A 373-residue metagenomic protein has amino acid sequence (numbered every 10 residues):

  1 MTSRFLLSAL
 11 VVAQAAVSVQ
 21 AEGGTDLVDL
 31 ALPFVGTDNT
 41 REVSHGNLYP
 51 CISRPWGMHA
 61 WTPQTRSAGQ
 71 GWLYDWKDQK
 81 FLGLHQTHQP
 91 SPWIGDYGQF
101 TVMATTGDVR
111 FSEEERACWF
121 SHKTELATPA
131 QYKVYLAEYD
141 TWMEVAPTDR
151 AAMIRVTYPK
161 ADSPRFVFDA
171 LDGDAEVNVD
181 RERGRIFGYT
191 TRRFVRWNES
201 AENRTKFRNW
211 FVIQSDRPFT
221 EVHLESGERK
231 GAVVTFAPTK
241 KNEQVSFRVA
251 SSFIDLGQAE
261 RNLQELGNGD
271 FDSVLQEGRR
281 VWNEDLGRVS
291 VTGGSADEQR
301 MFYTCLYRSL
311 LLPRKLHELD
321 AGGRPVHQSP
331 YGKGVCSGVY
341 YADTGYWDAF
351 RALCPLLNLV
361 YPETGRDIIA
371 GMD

Functional and structural regions predicted by a protein language model:
M1-T2: N-terminal secretory signal peptides that target proteins for export/translocation
F5-A13: Sec-dependent N-terminal signal peptides
A16-S18: N-terminal signal peptide c-region/cleavage motif recognized by signal peptidases
E22-C354, N358-D373: Accessory carbohydrate-recognition regions in carbohydrate-active enzymes
